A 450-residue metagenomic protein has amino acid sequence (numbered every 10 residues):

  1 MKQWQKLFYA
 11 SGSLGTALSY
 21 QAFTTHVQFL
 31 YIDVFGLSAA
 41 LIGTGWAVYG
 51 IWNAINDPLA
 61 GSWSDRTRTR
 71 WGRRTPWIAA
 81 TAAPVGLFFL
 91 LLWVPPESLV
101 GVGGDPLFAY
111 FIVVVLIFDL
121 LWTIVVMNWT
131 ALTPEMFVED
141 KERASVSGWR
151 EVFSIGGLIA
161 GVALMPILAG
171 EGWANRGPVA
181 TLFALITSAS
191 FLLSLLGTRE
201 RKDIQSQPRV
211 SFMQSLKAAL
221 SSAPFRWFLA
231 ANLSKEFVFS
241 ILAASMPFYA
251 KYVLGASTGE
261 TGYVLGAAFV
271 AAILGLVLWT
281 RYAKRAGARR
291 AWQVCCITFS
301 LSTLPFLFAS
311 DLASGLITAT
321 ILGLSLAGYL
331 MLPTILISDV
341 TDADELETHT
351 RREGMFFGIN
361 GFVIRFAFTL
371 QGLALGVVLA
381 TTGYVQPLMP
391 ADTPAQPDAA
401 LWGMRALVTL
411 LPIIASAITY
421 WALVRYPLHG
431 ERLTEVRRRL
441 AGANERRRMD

Functional and structural regions predicted by a protein language model:
M1-D450: Membrane-embedded alpha-helical bundles of multi-pass transporters/translocases, especially carrier/permease families
